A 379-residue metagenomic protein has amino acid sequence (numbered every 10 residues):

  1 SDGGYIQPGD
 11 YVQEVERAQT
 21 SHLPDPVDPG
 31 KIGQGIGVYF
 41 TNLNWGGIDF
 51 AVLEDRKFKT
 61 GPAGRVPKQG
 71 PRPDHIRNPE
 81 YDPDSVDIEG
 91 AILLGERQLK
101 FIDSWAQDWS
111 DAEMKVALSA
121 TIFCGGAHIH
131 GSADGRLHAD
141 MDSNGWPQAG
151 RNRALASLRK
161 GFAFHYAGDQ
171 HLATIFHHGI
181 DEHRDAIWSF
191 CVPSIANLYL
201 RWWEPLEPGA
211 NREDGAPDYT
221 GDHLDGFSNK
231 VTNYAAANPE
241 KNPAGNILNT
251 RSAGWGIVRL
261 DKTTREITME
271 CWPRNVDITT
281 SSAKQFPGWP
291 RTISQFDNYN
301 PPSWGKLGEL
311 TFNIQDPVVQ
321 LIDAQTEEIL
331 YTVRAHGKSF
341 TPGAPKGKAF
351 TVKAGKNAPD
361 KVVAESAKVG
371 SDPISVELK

Functional and structural regions predicted by a protein language model:
S1-L378: Long, structured stretches of catalytic cores involved in phosphate-ester chemistry, encompassing
